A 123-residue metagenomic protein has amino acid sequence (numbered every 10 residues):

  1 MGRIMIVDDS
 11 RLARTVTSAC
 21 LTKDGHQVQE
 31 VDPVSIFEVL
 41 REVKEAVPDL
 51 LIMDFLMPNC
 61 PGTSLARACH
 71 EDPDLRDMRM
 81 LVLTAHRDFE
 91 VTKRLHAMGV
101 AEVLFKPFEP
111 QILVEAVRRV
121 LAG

Functional and structural regions predicted by a protein language model:
R11-E30, M98: Two-component/phosphorelay signaling modules centered on CheY-like receiver
V31-L50: Acidic, metal-coordinating helix/loop segments flanking the phosphotransfer/catalytic sites of two-component signaling
I36, H86-E90: Negatively charged, flexible loop motifs adjacent to catalytic sites in prokaryotic signal transduction proteins
D54, T84: Active-site residues of response regulator receiver
P58-N59, D88, P107: The feature encodes the CheY-like receiver
N59-C60, C69: Hydrophobic residue at a beta-alpha junction that N-caps the helix immediately following a catalytic beta-strand/loop
F108-V117: C-terminal output helix
